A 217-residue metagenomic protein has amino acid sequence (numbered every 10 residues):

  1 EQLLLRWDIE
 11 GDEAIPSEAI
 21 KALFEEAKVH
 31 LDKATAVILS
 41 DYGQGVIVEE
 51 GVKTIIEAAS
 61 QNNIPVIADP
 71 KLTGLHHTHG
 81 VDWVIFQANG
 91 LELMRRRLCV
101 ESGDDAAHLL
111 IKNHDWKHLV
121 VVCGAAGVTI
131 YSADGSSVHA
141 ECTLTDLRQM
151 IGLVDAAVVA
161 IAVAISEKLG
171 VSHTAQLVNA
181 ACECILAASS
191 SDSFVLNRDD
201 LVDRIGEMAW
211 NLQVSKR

Functional and structural regions predicted by a protein language model:
E1-L31: Conserved phosphate-binding/catalytic loop of the ribokinase/pfkB sugar-kinase fold
R6-D8, T35-L39, I67, I85 (+1 more regions): Structural motif
A14, K33, E50-P65, P70-G80 (+2 more regions): Conserved phosphate-binding/catalytic region of the ribokinase-like
A19, I47-V52: Residues at alpha-helix caps and immediate loop-helix transition turns in enzyme cores, especially N- and C-cap
H30-V46: Short acidic, glycine-rich surface-loop motifs adjacent to enzyme active sites
Y42, K71-T73, N89: Short, ordered loop/turn segments at secondary-structure junctions
V81-N89: Non-cysteine beta-strand/loop elements that form the S-adenosyl-L-methionine
E92: Nucleotide phosphate-binding site architecture
